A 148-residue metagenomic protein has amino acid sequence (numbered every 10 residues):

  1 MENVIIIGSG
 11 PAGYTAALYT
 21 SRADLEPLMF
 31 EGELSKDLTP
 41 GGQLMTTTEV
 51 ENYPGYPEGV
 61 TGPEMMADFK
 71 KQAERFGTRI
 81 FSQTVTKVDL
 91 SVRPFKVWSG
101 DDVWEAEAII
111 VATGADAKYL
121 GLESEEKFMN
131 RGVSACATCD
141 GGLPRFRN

Functional and structural regions predicted by a protein language model:
M1-I7, R22-A23, L28-S35, I80-R147: FAD-binding core/adjacent interface of flavoenzyme oxidoreductases
G8-A12: Glycine-rich Rossmann-fold phosphate-binding loop(s) that bind the pyrophosphate of adenine dinucleotide cofactors
G13, G59-G62, K118, G142-L143: Alpha-helix N-cap/loop-to-helix initiation residues
G13-T15, K36-T39: Short N-terminal binding/cap micro-motifs at the start of the first secondary-structure element
A17, S21: Gly/Ala-rich phosphate-binding loop of Rossmann-like dinucleotide-binding domains, activating on the conserved
P40, M45-V103: N-terminal Rossmann-like dinucleotide/flavin-binding domain of flavoprotein oxidoreductases that bind FAD/FMN
